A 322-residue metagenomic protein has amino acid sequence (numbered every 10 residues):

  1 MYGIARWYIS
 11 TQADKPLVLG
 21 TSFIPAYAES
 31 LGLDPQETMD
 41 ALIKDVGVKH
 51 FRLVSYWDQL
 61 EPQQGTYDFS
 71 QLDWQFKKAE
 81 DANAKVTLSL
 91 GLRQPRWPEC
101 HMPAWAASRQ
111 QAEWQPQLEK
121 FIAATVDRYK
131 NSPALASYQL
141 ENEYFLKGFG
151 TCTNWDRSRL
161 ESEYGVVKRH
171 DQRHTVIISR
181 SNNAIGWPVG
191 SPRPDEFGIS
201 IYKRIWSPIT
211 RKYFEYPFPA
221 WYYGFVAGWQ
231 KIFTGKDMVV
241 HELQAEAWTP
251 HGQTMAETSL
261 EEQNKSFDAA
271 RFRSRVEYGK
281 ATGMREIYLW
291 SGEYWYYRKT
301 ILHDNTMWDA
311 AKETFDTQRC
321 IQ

Functional and structural regions predicted by a protein language model:
Y2-K49, V54: Boundary/entry segment of secreted carbohydrate-active catalytic domains
S10-D14, T38-G47, D73-K85, V126-P133 (+3 more regions): Acidic (Asp/Glu)-rich catalytic clusters
L17-F23, F51-L53, V86-L90, A136-L140 (+4 more regions): Hydrophobic faces of well-ordered beta-strands that scaffold small-molecule active sites in alpha/beta enzyme cores
L33-A41, S70-Q75, K120-T125, R180-G190 (+2 more regions): Alpha-helical scaffolding within the catalytic cores of extracellular/periplasmic polymer-degrading hydrolases
Q36-A107, G150-I177, P192, Y216 (+1 more regions): Aromatic-lined substrate-binding rim segments of carbohydrate-active enzymes
E61-Q64, E99-H174, R180, I185-P192 (+3 more regions): Active-site cleft segment of glycoside hydrolase catalytic domains centered on the general acid/base Glu
A136, D237-Q322: Substrate-binding cleft of secreted/luminal carbohydrate-active enzymes
R169, R173-I177, S181-T254, L302 (+1 more regions): Glycoside hydrolase catalytic-domain groove-lining segments
